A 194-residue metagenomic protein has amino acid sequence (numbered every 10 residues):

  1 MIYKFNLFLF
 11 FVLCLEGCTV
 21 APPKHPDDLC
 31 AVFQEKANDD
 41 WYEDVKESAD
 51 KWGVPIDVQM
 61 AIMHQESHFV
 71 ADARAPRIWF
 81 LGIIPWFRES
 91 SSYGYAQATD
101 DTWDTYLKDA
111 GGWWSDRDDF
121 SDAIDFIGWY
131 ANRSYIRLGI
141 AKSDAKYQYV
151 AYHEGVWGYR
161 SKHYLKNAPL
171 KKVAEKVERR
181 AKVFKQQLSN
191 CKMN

Functional and structural regions predicted by a protein language model:
M1-C18: Sec-dependent bacterial lipoprotein signal peptides
T19-N194: Catalytic glycan-binding domains that act on GlcNAc-containing polysaccharides
